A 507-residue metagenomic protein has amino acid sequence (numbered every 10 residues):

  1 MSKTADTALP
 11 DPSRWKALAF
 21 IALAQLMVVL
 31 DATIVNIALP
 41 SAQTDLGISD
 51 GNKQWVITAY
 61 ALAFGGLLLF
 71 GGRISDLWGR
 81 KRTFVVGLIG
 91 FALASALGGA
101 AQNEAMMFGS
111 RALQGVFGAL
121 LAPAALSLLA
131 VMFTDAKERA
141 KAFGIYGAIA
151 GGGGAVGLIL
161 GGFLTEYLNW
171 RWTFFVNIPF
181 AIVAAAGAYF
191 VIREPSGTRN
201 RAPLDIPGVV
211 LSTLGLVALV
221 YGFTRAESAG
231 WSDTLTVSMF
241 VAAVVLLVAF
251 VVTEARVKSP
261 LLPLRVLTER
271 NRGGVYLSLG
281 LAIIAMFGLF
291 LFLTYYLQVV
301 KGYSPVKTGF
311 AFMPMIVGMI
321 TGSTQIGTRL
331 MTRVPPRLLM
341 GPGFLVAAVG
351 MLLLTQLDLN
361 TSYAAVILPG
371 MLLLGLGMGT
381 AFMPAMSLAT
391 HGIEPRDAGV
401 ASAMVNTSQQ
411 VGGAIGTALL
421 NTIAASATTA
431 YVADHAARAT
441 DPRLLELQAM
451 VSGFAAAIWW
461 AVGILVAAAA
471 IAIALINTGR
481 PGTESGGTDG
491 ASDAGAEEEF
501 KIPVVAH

Functional and structural regions predicted by a protein language model:
M1-S13, T198-R201, T440-L447, L475-H507: Intrinsic disorder in cytosolic terminal tails and internal cytosolic loops of multi-pass membrane transporters
S2-F190, Q325, V334, T355: Transmembrane-helix bundle of Major Facilitator Superfamily
A8, A185-T213, A255-R270, M331-T332 (+2 more regions): Flexible interhelical linker loops that connect adjacent transmembrane helices in multi-pass membrane transporters
W15-A63, N169, P207, Y221 (+3 more regions): Transmembrane core module of solute transporters
A42-Q43, I74-S75, L160-L168, F223 (+4 more regions): Interfacial helix-cap and linker-helix signal at transmembrane-aqueous boundaries of multi-pass secondary transporters
W78-L88, A101-G109, L121-A125, M132-G144 (+2 more regions): C-terminal module of multi-pass small-molecule transporters
L126, I178-G197, T213-R225, A242-V257 (+1 more regions): C-terminal membrane-cytosol helix-exit motif in multi-pass small-molecule transporters
E166-I178, T224-T236, S304, S426-G463: A membrane-interface helix-boundary motif in multi-pass transporters
